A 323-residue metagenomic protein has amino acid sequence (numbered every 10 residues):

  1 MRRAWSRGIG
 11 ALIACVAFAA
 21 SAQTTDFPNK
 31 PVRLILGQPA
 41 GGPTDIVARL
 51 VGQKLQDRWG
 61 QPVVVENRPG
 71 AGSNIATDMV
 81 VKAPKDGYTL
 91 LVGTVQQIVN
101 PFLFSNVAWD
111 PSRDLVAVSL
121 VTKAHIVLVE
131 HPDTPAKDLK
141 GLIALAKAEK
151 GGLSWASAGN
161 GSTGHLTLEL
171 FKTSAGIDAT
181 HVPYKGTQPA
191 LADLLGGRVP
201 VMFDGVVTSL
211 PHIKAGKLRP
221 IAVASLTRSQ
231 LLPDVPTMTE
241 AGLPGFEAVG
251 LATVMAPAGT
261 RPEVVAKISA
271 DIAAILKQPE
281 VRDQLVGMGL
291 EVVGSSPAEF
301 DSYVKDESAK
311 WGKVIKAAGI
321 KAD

Functional and structural regions predicted by a protein language model:
M1-L12: Bacterial N-terminal signal peptides that target proteins for export
A14-A22: N-terminal signal peptide c-region/cleavage motif recognized by signal peptidases
A22-R113, G152, N160, G176-G205 (+3 more regions): N-terminal (or domain-start) structured segment
N29-P31, S174-A175, K214, E240 (+1 more regions): An extracytoplasmic/periplasmic, membrane-proximal ligand-sensing/linker region
T44-G60, H165-T173, H212, I275 (+1 more regions): Short, polar/charged alpha-helical segment
K82-Y88, F102-P189, M238, L251-Q284: Hinge/capping helix and adjacent helix->loop/strand transition within the periplasmic-binding protein
V92-Q97, S157, T187, D204-S209 (+3 more regions): Beta->alpha turn/N-cap motifs
Q97-N106, L170-S174, V201-V235: A ligand-binding cleft/hinge motif common to bilobed small-molecule-binding domains
